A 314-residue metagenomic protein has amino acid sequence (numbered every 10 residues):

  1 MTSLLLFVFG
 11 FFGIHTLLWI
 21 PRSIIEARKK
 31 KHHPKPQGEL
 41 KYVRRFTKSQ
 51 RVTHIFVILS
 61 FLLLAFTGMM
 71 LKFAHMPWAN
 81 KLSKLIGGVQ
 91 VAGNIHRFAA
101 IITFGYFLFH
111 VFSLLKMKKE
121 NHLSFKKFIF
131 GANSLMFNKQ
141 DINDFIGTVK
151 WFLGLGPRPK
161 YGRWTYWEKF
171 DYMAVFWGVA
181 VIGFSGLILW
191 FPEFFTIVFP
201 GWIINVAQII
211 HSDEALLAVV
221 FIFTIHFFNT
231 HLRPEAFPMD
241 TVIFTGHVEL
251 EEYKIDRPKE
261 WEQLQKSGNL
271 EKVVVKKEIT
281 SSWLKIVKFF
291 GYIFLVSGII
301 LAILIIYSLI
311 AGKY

Functional and structural regions predicted by a protein language model:
M1-Y314: Membrane-embedded alpha-helical bundles that constitute the cytochrome b-like, heme-associated redox core of multi-pass
